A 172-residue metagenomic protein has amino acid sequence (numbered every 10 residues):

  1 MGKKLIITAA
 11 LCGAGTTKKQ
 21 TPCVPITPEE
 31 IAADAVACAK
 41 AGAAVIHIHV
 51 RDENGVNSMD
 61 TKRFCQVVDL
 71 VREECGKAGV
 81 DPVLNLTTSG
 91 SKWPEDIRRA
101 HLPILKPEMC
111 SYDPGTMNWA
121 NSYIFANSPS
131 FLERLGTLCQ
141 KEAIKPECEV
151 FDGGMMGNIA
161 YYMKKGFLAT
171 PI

Functional and structural regions predicted by a protein language model:
M1-C23, D113-N118: N-terminal small/glycine-rich loop or linker at the start of catalytic domains across soluble metabolic enzymes
G2, A39-K40, R72-K77, R99-M109 (+2 more regions): Acidic (Asp/Glu)-rich catalytic clusters
K3, A9, V56-L86, R134-K141: Alpha-helix-loop-beta-strand connector modules within alpha/beta enzyme cores
K4-T8, V45-H47, G79-N85, P107-S111 (+2 more regions): Structural preference for beta-strand elements that scaffold enzyme active sites
A10-A14, R51-E53, V83-S91, G115-M117 (+1 more regions): Active-site beta-loop-alpha junctions enriched in small/polar residues
K19, A44-V67: Glycine-rich, proline-tolerant flexible connector loops at the mouths of alpha/beta enzymes
I31, C38, H49, C110 (+1 more regions): Conserved, mostly hydrophobic/aromatic
M109-I172: Catalytic alpha/beta core domains of metabolic enzymes, predominantly
